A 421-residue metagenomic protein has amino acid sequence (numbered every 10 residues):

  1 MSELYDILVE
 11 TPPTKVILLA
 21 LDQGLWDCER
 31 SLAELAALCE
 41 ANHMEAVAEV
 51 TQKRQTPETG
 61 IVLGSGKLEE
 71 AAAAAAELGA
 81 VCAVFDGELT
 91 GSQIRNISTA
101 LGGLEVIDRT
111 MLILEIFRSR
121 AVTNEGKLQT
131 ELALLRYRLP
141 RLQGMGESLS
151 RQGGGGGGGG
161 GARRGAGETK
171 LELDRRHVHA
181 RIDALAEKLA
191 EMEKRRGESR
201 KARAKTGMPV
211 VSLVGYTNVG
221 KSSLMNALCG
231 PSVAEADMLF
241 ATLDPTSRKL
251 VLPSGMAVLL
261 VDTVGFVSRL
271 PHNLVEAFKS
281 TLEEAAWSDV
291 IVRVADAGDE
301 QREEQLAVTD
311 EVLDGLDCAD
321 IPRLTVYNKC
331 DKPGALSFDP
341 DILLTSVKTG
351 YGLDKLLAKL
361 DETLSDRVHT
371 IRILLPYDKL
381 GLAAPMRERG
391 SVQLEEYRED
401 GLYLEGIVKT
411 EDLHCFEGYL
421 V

Functional and structural regions predicted by a protein language model:
M1-I17, P140-V219, M225-N226, G230 (+3 more regions): C-terminal-of-GTPase-core extension/linker across diverse P-loop GTPases
M1-L114: N-terminal accessory targeting/assembly segments
S2-L4, R196, A202-P209, A227-L259 (+3 more regions): Switch I (effector-binding) loop of TRAFAC-class P-loop GTPase G-domains
Y5, G24, R30-E40, A72-E77 (+3 more regions): Conserved C-terminal guanine-recognition region of P-loop GTPase G domains, centered on the G4
D22-D27, T56-I61, R120-G126, K170 (+4 more regions): Flexible beta-alpha connector loops of hexameric P-loop NTPases
D22-W26, R54-T56, E88-G91, M111-L114 (+6 more regions): Conserved nucleotide-binding/hydrolysis micro-motifs of P-loop NTPases
M111-T130: Short alpha-helix plus adjacent loop in nuclease-associated cores
N124-R138, R367-H369, E417: A polyampholytic, Gly/Pro-enriched intrinsically disordered region
